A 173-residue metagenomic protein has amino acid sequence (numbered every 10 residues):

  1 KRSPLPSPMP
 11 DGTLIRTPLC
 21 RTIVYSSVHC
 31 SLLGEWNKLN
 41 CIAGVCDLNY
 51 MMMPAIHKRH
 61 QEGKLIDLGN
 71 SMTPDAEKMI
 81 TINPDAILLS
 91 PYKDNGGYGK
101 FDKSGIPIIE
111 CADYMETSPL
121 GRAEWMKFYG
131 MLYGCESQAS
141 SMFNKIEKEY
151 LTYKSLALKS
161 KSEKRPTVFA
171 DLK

Functional and structural regions predicted by a protein language model:
R2-I80, A86-K93: A short, structured surface patch at a secondary-structure boundary
R21, K64, E77, T81-K173: Extracytoplasmic substrate-binding proteins
